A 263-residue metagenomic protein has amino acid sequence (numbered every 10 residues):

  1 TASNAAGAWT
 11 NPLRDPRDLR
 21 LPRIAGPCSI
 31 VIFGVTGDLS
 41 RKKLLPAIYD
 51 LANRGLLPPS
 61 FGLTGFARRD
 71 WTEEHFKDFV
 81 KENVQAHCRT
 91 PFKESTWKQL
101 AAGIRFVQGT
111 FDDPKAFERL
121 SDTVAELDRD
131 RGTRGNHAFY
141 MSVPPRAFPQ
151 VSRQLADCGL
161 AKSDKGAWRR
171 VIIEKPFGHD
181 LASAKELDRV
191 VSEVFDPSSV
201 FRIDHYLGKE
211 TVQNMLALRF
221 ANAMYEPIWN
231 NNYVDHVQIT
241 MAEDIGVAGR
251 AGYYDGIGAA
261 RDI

Functional and structural regions predicted by a protein language model:
T1-I173, F177-I263: Secretory/organelle targeting and membrane-embedding segments
